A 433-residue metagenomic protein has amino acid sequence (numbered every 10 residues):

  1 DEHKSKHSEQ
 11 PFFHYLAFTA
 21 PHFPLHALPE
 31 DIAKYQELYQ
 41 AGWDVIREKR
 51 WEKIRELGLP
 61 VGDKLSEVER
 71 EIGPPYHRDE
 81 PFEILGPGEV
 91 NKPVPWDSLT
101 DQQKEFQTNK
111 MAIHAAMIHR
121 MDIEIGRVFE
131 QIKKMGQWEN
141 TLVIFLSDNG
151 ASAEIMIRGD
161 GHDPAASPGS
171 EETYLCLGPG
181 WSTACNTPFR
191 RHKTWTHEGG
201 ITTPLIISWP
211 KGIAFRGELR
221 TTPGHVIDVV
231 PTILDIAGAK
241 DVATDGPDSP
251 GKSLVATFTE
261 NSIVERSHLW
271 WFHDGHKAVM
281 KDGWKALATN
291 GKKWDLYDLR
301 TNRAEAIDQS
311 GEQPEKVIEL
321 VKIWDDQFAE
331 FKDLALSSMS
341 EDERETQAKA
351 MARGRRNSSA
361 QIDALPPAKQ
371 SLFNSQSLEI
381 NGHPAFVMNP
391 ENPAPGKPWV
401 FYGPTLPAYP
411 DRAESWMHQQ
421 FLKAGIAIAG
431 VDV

Functional and structural regions predicted by a protein language model:
D1-E89, M121, F129, K133-I144 (+2 more regions): Active-site regions of oxyanion-processing enzymes, predominantly non-cytosolic
H7-F12, N140, G382-H383, E391-W399: Proline/glycine-enriched tight loop/beta-turn segments at coil->beta junctions that connect or precede beta-strands
L25-A27, E130-W209: Histidine-centered active-site microenvironments of extracellular/periplasmic hydrolases and transferases
L65-Q107, V229, H276, K281 (+4 more regions): Long, internal low-complexity/basic segments
S170-E198, I213-T301, F331-L334, K349: C-terminal cap/loop subdomain of S1 sulfatases and analogous C-terminal strand-loop tails that border
S358-P395: N-terminal cap/lid segment of alpha/beta-hydrolase-fold proteins
E391-Q420: Short, surface-exposed "cap/lid" segments of acyl-processing enzymes
H418-V433: Conserved alpha/beta-hydrolase
